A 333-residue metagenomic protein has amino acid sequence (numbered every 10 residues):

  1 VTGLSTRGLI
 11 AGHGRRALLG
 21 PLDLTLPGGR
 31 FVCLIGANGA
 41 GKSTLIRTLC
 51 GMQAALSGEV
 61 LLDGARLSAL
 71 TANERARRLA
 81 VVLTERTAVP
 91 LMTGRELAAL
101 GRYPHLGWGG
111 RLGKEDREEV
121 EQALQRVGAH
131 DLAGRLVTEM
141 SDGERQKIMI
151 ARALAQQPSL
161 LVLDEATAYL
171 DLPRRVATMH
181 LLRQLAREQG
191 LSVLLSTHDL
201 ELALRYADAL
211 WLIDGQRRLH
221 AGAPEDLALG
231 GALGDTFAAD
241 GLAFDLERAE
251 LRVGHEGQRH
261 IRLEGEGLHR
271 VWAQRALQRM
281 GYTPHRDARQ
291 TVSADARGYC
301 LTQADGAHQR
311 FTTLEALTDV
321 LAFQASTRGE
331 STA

Functional and structural regions predicted by a protein language model:
I35-A37: The feature captures the beta-strand-to-loop junction immediately N-terminal to the Walker
C50: Helix-to-loop junction immediately C-terminal to a conserved catalytic motif
G58-R66: Conserved ABC transporter NBD signature motif
A99, K114-L132: Conserved ABC ATPase "signature" region
L136-M140, E144: Conserved ABC ATPase signature
Q157: Conserved catalytic motifs of ABC-family nucleotide-binding domains
L161-E165: Catalytic Walker B motif of ABC-type/P-loop ATPase nucleotide-binding domains
